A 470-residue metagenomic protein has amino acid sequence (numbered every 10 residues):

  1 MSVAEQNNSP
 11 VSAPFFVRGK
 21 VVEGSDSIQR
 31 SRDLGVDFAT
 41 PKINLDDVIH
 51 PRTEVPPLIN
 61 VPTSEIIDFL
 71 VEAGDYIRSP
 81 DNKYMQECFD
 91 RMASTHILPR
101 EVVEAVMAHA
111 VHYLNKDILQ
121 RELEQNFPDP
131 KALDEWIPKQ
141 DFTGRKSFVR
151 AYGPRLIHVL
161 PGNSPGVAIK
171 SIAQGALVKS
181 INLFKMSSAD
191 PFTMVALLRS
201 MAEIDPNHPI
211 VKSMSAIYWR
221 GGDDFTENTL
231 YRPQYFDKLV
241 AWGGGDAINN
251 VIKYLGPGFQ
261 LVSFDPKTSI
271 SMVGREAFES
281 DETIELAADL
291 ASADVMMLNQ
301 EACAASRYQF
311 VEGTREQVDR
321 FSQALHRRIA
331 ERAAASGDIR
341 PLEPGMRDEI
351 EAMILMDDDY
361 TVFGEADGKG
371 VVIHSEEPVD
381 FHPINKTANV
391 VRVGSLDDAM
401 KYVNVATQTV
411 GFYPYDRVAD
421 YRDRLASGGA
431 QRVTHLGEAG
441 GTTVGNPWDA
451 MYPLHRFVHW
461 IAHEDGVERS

Functional and structural regions predicted by a protein language model:
M1-A151: N-terminal Rossmann-like NAD(P)+-binding subdomain of aldehyde/semialdehyde dehydrogenases
I66, K179, L239, V273 (+2 more regions): Residue-level signal for inorganic ion chemistry
L123-I204: Conserved small-residue-rich beta-alpha loop and adjacent elements that most often cradle the phosphate/pyrophosphate
K139-V159, W219-L230, G368-N385: Donor nucleotide-activated moiety binding/catalytic core segment of transferases that use nucleotide-activated donors
I181-K185, V240, G411: Short hydrophobic alpha-helical runs that function as membrane-insertion/retention elements
D205-Y308, N446-R469: Conserved NAD(P)+-binding/catalytic subdomain of aldehyde/semialdehyde dehydrogenases
M297-Q408, A419-S427, V433-R469: NAD(P)-dependent aldehyde/semialdehyde dehydrogenase
Q408-P414: Bilobed periplasmic-binding protein-like "clamshell/Venus-flytrap" ligand-binding domains
